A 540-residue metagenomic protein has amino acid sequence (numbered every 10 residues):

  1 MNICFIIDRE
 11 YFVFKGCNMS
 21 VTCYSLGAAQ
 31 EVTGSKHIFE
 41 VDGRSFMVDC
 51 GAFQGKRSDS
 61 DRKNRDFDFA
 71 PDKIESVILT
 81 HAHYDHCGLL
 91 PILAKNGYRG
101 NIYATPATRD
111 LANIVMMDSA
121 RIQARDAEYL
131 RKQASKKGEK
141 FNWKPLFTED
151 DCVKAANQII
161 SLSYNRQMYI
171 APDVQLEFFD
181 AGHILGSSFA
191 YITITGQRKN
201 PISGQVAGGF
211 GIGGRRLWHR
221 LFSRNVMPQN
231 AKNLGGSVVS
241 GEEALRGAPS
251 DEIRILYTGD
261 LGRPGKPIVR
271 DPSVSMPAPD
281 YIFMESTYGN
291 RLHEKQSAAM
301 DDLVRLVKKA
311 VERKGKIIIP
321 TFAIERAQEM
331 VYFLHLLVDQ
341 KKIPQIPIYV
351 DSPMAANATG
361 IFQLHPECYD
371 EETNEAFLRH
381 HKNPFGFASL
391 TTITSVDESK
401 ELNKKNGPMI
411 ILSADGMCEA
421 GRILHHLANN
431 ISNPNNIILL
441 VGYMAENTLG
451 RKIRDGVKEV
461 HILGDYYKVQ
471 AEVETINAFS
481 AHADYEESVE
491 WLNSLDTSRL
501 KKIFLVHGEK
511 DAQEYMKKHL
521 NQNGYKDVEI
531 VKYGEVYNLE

Functional and structural regions predicted by a protein language model:
G16, I202-S250: Short, low-complexity intrinsically disordered segments enriched in small and basic residues
S20-D68, S76, F189-Q197, G208 (+3 more regions): Conserved beta-strand hairpin/beta-sheet module of binuclear metal-dependent hydrolase folds, prominently
A29-E31, V41-G100, A104-I159, R263-D271 (+3 more regions): Pre-active-site segment of Zn-dependent metallo-hydrolases
V48-C50, I74-H83, L90, I102-T105 (+10 more regions): Active-site neighborhood of phospho(di)ester-bond hydrolases with catalytic His/Asp-centered motifs
S119-I184, Q197, G209, G247-P249 (+1 more regions): Metallo-beta-lactamase
F189, P264-D351, I437-G442, V460-N523 (+1 more regions): Cap/insert and terminal regions of metallo-dependent hydrolase folds
L306-E446: Hard-cation-handling environments
